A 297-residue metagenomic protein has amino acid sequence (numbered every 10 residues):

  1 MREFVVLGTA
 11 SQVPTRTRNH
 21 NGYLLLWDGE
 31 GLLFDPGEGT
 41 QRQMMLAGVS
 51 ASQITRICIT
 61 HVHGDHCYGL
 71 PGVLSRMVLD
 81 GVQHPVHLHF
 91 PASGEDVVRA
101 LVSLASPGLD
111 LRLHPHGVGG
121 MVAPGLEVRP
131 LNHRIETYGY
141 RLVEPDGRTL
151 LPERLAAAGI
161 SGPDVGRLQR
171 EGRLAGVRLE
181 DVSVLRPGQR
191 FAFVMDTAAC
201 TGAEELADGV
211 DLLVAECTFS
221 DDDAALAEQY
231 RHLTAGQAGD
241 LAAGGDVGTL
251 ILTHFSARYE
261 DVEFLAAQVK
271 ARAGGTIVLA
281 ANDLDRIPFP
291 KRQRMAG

Functional and structural regions predicted by a protein language model:
M1-A47, Y140-L142, S183-V194, L212: Conserved beta-strand hairpin/beta-sheet module of binuclear metal-dependent hydrolase folds, prominently
F4, D35, M44, H61 (+8 more regions): Divalent metal-coordination and catalytic microenvironments
V13, D65-H66, V97, R134-E136 (+4 more regions): Active-site environment of divalent metal-dependent phosphoester hydrolases
F34-G37, I54-V62, P91, A192-T197 (+3 more regions): Active-site neighborhood of phospho(di)ester-bond hydrolases with catalytic His/Asp-centered motifs
E38-H89, L113-G119: Active-site metal-binding motif and surrounding structural segment of the metallo-beta-lactamase
G69-M77, V98-L101, E260-V269: Metal-dependent catalytic neighborhoods of phosphoester/phosphodiester hydrolases
G125-L206, L212-V214: Active-site-proximal loop/helix segment associated with metal-binding centers of metalloenzymes
C200-G297: Binuclear metal-ion centers of metallo-dependent hydrolases, dominated by the metallo-beta-lactamase
